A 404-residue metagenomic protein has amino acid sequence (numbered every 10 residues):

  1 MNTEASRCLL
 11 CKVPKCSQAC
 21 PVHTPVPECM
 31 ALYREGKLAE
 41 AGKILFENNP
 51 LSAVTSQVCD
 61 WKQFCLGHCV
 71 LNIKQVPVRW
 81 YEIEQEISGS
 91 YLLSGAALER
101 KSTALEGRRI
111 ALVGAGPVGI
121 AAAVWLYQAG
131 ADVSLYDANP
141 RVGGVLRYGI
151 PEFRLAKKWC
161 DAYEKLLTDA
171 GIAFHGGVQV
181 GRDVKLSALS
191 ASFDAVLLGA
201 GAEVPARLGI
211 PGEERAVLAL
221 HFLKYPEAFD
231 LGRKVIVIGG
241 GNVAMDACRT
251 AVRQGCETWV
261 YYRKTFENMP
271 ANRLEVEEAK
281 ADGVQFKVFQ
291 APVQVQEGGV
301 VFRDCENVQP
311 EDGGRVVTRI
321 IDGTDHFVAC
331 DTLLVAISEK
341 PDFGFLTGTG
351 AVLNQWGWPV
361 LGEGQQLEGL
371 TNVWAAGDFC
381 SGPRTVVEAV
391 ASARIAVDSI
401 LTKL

Functional and structural regions predicted by a protein language model:
Q18, V22-R100, T168, G176 (+1 more regions): Glycine/serine-rich phosphate-binding loop and adjoining beta1-alpha1 elements at the start of nucleotide-handling
E86-A104, K165-A170, F174-R182, P205-Q254 (+1 more regions): Glycine-rich dinucleotide-binding loop and its adjacent helix/turn
A104, R109-V113, D161-P211, V293-G298 (+2 more regions): Feature captures the FAD/FMN-dependent oxidoreductase FAD-binding
R109-D132, A244-V252: N-terminal Rossmann-like FAD-binding beta1-loop-alpha1 element of flavoenzymes
D132-L135, N139-A170, C248-Q294: Rossmann-like dinucleotide-binding cores of NAD(P)H-dependent redox enzymes
Q179-F193, E297-D325: Conserved beta-strand-loop-beta-strand element in the redox core of flavoprotein oxidoreductases
E214-R233, G314-P383: FAD-site-proximal beta/loop scaffold in flavoenzymes
F379-L404: A conserved FAD-binding loop/helix module that cradles the flavin
